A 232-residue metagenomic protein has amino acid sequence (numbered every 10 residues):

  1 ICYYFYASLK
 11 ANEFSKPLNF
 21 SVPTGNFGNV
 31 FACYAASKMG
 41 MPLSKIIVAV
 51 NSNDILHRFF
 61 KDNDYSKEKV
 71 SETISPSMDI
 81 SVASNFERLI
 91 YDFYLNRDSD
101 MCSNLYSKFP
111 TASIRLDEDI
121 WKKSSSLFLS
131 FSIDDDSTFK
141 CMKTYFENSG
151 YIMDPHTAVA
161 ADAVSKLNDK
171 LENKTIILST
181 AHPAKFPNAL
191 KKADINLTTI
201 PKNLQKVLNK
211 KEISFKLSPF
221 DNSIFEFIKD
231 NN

Functional and structural regions predicted by a protein language model:
I1-N232: PLP-dependent amino-acid enzyme catalytic core
